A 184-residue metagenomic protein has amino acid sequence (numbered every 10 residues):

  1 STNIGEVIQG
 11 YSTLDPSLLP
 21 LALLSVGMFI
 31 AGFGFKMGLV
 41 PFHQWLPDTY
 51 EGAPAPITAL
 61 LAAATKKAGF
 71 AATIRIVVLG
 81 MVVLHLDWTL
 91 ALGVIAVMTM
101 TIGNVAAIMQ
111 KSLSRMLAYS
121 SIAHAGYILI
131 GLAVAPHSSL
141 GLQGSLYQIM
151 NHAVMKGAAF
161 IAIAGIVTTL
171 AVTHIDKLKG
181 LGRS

Functional and structural regions predicted by a protein language model:
S1-S184: Hydrophobic transmembrane alpha-helices and their helix-loop junctions in integral membrane proteins
